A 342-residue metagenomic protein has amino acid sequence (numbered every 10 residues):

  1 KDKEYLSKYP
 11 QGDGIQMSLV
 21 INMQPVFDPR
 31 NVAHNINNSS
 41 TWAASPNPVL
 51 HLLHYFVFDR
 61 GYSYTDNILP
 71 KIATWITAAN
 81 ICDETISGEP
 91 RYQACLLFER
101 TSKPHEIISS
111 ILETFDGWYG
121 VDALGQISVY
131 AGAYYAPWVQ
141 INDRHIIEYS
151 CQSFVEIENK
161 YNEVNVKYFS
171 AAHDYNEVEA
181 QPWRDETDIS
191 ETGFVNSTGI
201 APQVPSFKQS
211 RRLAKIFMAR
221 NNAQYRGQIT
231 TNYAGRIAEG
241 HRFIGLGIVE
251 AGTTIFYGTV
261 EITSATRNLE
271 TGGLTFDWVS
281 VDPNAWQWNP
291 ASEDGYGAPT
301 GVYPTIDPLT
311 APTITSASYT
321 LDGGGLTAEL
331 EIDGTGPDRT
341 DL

Functional and structural regions predicted by a protein language model:
K1-S40, P48: Exposed low-complexity, polar/acidic, P/S/T/G-rich flexible segments that act as propeptides, protease-susceptible
N31-N35, T41-L342: C-terminal extracytoplasmic interaction modules
